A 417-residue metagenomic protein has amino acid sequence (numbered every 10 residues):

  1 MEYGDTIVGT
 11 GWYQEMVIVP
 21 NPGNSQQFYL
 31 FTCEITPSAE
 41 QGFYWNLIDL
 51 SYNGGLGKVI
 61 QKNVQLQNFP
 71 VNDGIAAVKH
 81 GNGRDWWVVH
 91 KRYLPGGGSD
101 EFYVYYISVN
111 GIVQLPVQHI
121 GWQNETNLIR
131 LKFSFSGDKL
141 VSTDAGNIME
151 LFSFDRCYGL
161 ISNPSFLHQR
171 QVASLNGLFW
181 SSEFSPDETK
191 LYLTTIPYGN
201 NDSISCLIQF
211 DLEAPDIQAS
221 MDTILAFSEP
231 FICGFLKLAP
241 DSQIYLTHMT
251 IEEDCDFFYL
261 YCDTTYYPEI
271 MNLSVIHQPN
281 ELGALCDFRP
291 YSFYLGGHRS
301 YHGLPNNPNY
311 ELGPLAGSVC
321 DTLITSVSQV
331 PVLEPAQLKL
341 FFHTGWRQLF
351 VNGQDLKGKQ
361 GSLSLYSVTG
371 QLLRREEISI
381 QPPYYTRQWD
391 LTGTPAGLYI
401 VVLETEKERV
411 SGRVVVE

Functional and structural regions predicted by a protein language model:
M1-S328: Beta-propeller fold recognition
R92, D144, F342, N352-L356 (+3 more regions): Non-cytosolic beta-sheet module surface loops
H168-Q169, R374-Q381: Solvent-exposed serine/threonine-rich low-complexity stretches and specific carbohydrate-binding patches
L312-W346, Q354-L356, Q371: Residue-level detector of functionally pivotal "anchor" positions at catalytic/ligand-binding pockets or at interdomain
K359, P383, P395-L398: A glycine-anchored, Pro-Gly-centered beta-turn/N-cap motif
G361-L363: Short beta-strand elements bearing conserved aromatic residues within extracellular beta-rich modules
L365-L373, Y399: Short, glycine-anchored, charge-dense loop/turn motifs used at functional sites
R375, Q388, T392, A396-E417: C-terminal tail/sorting-segment detector
